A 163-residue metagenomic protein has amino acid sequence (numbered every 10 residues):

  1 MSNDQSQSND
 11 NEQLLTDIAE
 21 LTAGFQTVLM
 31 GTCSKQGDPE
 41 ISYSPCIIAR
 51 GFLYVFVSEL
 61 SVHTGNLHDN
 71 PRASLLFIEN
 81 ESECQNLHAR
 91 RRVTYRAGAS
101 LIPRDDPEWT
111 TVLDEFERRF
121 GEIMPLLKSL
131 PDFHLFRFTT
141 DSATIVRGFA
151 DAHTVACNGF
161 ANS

Functional and structural regions predicted by a protein language model:
S2-H68, L76: An N-terminal domain-cap segment
S2-T16, L21, E115, R119 (+1 more regions): C-terminal edge-of-domain segments
Q5, C33, V62-E122, T140-S142: Short, structured beta-strand-loop surface elements
F25, I41, N70, R90-R92 (+1 more regions): Sequence-level motif detector for i,i+2 pairs with an aromatic at +2
L29, Y95, V146: Short glycine/serine/threonine-biased micro-segments
I41-P45, T94-R96, F133-R137, A143: Conserved hydrophobic/aromatic beta-strand scaffold that supports enzyme active sites
I47-R50, V93, S129: Short glycine-enriched loop/turn motifs at secondary-structure junctions
F52-L60, S100-V112, I145-G159: Short, Lys/Arg-enriched charge-dense amphipathic segments
